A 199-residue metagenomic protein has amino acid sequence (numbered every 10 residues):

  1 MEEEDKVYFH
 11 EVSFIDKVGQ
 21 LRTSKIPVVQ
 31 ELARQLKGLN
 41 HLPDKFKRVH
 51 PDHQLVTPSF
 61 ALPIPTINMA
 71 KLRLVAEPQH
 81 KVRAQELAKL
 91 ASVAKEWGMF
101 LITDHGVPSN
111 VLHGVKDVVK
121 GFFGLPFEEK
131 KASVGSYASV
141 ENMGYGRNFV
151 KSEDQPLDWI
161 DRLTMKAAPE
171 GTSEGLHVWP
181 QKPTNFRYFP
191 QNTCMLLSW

Functional and structural regions predicted by a protein language model:
M1-W199: Peripheral, non-catalytic segments flanking oxidoreductase cores
